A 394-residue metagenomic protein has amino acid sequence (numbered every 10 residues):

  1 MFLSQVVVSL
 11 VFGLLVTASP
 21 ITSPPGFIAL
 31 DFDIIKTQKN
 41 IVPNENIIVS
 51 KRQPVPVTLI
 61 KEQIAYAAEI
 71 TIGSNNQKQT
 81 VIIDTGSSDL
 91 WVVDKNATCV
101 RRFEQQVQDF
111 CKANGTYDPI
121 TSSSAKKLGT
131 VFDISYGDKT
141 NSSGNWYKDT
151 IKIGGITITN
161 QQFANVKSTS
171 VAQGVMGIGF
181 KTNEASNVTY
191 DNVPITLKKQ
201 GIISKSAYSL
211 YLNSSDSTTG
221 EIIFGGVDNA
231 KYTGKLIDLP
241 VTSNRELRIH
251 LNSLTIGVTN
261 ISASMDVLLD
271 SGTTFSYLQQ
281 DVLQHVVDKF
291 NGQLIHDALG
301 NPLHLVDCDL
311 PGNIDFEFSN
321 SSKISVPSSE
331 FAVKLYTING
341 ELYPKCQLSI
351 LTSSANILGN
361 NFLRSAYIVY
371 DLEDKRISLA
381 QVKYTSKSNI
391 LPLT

Functional and structural regions predicted by a protein language model:
F2-S19: Cleavable N-terminal signal peptides of Sec/SRP-targeted secreted and luminal proteins
S19-I35, S168, D315-T394: Aspartic protease catalytic domain
S19-K61, T150-N260, I338-I350: Aspartyl protease catalytic domain
I60-Q161, P311: Signature of the N-terminal lobe/flap region of pepsin-like aspartyl proteases
I70-I72, Q79-I83, L90-V92, V267-S271 (+3 more regions): Short hydrophobic beta-strand that contains or immediately precedes a catalytic carboxylate
D84, I151, G177, F224 (+4 more regions): A residue-level signal for conserved active-site and pocket-lining positions in enzyme catalytic cores
S88, S168-S170, K181, S215-S217 (+7 more regions): Conserved beta-strand elements of beta-rich interaction domains across eukaryotes, especially beta-propellers
G226, M265-L310: Extracytoplasmic, non-cytosolic globular domains
